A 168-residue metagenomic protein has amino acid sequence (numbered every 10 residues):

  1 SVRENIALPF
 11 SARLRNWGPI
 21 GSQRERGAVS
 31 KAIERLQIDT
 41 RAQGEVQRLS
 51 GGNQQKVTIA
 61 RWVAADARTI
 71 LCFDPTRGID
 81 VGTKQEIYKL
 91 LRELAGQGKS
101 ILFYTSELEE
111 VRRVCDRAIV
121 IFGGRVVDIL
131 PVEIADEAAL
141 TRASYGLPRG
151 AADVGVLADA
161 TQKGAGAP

Functional and structural regions predicted by a protein language model:
S1-P168: Glycine-rich phosphate-binding loops of nucleotide-dependent enzymes
